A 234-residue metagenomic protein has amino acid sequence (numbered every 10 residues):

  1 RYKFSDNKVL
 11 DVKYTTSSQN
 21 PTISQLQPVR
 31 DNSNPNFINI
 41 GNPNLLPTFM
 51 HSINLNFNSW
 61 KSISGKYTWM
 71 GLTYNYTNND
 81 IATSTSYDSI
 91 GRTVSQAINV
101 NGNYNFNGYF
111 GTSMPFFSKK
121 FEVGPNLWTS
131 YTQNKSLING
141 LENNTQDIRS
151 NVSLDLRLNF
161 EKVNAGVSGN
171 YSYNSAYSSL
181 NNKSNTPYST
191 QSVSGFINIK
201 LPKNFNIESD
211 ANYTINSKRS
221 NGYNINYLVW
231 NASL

Functional and structural regions predicted by a protein language model:
R1-S233: Exposed, low-structure sequence patches enriched in small/polar residues
